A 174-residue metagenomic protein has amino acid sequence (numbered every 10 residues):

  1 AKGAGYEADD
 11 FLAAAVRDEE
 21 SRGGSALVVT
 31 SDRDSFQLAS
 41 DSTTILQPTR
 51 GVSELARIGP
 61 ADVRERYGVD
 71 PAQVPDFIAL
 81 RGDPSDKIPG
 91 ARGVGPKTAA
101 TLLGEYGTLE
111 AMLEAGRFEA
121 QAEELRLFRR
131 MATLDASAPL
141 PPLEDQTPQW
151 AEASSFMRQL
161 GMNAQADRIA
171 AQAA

Functional and structural regions predicted by a protein language model:
A1-P141: Extended two-metal-dependent nuclease catalytic cores across DNA- and RNA-processing enzymes
A120, R130-A174: Low-complexity, acidic/Ser/Thr- and charged residue-rich accessory regions of DNA metabolism proteins
